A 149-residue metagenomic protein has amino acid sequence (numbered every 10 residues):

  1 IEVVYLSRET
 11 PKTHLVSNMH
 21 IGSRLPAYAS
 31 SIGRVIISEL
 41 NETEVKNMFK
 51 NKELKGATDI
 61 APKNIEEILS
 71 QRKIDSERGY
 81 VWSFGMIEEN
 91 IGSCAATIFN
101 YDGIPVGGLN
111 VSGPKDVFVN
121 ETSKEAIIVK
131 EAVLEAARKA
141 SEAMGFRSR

Functional and structural regions predicted by a protein language model:
I1-N51: Amphipathic alpha-helical effector-binding/dimerization core of metabolite-sensing transcriptional regulators
R8-T10, M86, N110: Short clusters of small/polar residues that mark proteolytic maturation junctions
S23, A27, K63, K124-I127: Residues at secondary-structure transition points
F49-A96, R138, E142-G145: Short, basic/aromatic recognition patches
E89-N90, G107-R149: Juxtadomain coupling helices with adjacent low-complexity linkers
I98-Y101: Sensor-regulatory modules in signal-transduction proteins
I104: Helix-turn-helix DNA-binding module
